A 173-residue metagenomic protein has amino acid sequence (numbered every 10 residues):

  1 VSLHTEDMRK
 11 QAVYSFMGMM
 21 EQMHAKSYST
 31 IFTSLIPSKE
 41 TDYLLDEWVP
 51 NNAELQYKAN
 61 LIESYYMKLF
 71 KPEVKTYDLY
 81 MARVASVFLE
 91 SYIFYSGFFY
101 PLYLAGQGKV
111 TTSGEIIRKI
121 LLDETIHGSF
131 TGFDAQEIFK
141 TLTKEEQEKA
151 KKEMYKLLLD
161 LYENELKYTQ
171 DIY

Functional and structural regions predicted by a protein language model:
V1-Y173: Non-heme di-metal
